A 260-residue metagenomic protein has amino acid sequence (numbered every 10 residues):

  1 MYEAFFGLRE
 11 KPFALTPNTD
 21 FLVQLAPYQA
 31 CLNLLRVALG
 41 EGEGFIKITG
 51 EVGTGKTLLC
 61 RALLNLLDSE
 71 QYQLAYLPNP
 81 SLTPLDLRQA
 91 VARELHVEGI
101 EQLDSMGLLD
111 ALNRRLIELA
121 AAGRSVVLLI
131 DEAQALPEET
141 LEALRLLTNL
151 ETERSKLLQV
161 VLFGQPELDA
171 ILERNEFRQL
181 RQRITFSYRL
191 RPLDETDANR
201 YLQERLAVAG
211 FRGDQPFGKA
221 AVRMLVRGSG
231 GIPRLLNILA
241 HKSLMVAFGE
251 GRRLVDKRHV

Functional and structural regions predicted by a protein language model:
M1-G42: A short, basic N-terminal segment
L8-F13, Q71-L74, L82-E101: Conserved NTP-binding/hydrolysis module of P-loop NTPases
G42-L63, P80: Walker A/P-loop nucleotide-binding motif
E51-V52, E132, L162-E167: A short beta-strand-to-loop transition that corresponds to the Sensor-1 phosphate-sensing loop of AAA+ P-loop ATPases
L95-A120: Central P-loop NTPase core of STAND/AAA+ ATPases
V97-E98, E118-A122, V127, T152 (+5 more regions): Helix-loop-helix "sensor" segment of P-loop NTPases
N113-L162, N175: Conserved Walker B catalytic segment
